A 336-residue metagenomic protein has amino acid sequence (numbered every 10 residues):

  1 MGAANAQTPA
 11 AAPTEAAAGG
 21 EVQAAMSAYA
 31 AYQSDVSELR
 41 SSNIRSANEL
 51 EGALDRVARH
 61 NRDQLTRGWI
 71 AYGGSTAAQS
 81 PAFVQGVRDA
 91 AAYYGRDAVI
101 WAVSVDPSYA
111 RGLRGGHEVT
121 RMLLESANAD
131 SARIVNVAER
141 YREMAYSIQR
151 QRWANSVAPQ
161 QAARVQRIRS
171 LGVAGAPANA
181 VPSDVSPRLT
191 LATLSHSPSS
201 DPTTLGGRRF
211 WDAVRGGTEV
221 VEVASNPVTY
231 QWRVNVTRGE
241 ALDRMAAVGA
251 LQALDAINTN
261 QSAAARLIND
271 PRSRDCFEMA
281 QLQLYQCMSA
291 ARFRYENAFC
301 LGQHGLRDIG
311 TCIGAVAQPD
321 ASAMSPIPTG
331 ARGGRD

Functional and structural regions predicted by a protein language model:
G2-N258, R332: Acidic/polar low-complexity scaffolding segments in large eukaryotic proteins
Q261-S325: Secreted, short cysteine-rich peptides and small extracellular cysteine-rich domains stabilized by multiple disulfide
S322-R335: Intrinsically disordered, low-complexity Gly/Pro-rich repeat tracts
